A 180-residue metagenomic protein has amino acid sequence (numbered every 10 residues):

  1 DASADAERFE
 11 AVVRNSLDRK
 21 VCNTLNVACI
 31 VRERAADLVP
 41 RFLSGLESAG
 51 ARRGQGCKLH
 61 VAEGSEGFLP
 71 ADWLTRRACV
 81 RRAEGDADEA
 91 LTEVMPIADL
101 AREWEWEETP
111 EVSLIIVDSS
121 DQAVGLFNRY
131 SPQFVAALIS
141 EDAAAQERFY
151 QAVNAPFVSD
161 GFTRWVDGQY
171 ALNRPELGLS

Functional and structural regions predicted by a protein language model:
D1-N23, V27: Conserved NAD(P)+-binding/catalytic subdomain of aldehyde/semialdehyde dehydrogenases
C29, E33-V153, F157-R174: NAD(P)-dependent aldehyde/semialdehyde dehydrogenase
P175-S180: Short, hydrophobic/proline-enriched secondary-structure or compact coil segments at domain edges
